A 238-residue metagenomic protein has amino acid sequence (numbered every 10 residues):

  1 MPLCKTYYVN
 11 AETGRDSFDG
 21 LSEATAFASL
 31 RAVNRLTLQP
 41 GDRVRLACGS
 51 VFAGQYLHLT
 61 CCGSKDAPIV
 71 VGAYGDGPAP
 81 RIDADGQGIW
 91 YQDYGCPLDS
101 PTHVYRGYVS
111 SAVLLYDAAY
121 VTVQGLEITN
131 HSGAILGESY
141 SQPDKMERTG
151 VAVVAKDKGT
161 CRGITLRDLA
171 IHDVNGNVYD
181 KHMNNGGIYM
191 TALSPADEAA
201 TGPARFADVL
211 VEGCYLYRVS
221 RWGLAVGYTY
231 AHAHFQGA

Functional and structural regions predicted by a protein language model:
M1-P2: Mature N-terminal, pre-catalytic/accessory segment of carbohydrate-active enzymes
K5, D42, Q55, A67-I69 (+7 more regions): The right-handed parallel beta-helix/beta-solenoid scaffold, focusing on the short coil/turn and N-cap positions
V9-A47, F52-A53: Acidic Gly/Asp/Thr-rich repetitive segments characteristic of extracellular carbohydrate-active and adhesion proteins
E12, A47-G49, C62, A73-D76 (+6 more regions): Beta-strand repeat scaffolds of extracellular/surface proteins
F18, N34, Q55-Y56, S132 (+2 more regions): Activation segment
Y56-L59, I89-L114, G137-D157, Y179-F206 (+1 more regions): Extracellular beta-strand/beta-solenoid scaffold signature
C62-D144, D168, D173-Y179: Right-handed parallel beta-helix/beta-spiral solenoid domain characteristic of secreted/periplasmic
P68, G72-G77, A119-N130, G159-N175 (+2 more regions): Right-handed parallel beta-helix
